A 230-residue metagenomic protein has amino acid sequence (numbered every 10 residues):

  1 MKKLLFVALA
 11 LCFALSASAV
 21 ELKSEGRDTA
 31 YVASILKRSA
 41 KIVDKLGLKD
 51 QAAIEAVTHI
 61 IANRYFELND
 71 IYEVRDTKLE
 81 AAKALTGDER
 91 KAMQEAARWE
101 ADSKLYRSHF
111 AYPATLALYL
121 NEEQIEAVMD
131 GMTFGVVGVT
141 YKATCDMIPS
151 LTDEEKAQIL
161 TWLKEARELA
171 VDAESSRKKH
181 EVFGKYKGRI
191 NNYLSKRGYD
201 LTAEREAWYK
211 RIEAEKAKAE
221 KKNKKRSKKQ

Functional and structural regions predicted by a protein language model:
M1-E25: Bacterial Sec-dependent N-terminal signal peptides
V20-Q230: Charge-rich (acidic/polar
